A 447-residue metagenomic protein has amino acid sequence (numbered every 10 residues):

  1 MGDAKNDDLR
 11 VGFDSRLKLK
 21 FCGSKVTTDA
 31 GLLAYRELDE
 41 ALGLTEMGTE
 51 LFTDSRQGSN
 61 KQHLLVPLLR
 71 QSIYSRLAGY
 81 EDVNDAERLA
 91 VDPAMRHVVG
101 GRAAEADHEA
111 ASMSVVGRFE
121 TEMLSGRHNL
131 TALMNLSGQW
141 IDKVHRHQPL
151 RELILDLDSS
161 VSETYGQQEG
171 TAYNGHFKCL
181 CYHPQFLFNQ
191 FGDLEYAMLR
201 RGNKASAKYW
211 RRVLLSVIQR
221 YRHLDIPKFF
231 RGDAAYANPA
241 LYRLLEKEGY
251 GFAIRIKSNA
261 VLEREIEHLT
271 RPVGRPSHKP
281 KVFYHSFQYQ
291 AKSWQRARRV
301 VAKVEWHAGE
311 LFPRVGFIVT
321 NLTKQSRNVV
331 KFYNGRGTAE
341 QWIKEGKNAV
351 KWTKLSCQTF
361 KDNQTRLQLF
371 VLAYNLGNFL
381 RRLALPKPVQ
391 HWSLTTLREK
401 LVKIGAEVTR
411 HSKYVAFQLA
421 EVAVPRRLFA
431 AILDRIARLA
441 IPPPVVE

Functional and structural regions predicted by a protein language model:
M1-N203, K208-H223, L245, R381 (+1 more regions): Dynamic "connector" segments at or just before major functional cores
G2-F21, G251-K351, D434-E447: An anionic, glycine-rich sequence signature occurring as long contiguous blocks
L38, A86, N328-F360, T365 (+1 more regions): Short amphipathic alpha-helical "interface-anchor" segments enriched in bulky aromatics
G58-P67, A308, C357-L367: Structural motif
E87-R88, A103-A104, K228, A384-L394: Short, glycine/acidic-rich hinge or "gate" loops at secondary-structure transitions that mediate conformational
K204-V261: Domain-level cores of phosphate- or acyl-group-handling catalytic modules
A349-W352, F360-K361, P386-V402: A glycine-rich phosphate-binding loop feature that marks nucleotide/adenosyl-phosphate handling sites
